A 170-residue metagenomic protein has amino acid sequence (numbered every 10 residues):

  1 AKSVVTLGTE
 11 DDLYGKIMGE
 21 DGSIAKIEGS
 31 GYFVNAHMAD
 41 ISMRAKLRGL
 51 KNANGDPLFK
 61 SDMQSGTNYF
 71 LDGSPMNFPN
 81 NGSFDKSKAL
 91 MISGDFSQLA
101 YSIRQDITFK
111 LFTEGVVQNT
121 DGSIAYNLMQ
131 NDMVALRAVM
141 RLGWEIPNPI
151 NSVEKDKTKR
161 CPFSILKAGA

Functional and structural regions predicted by a protein language model:
A1-V134, M140, A170: Extended oligomerization regions of viral-like shell subunits
N127-A170: Protruding loop/beta-arch "assembly-hinge" segments enriched in small, turn-prone residues
